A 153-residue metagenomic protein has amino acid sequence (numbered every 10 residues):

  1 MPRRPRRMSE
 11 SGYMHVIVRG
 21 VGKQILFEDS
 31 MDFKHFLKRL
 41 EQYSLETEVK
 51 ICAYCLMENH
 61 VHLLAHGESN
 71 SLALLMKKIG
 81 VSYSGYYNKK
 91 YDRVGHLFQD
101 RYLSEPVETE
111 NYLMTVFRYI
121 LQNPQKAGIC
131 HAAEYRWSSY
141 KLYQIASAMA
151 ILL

Functional and structural regions predicted by a protein language model:
M1-A53, M57, H66-L153: Short Pro-Cys-Gly-centered "Cys-loop" motif that presents a nucleophilic cysteine in a tight turn
